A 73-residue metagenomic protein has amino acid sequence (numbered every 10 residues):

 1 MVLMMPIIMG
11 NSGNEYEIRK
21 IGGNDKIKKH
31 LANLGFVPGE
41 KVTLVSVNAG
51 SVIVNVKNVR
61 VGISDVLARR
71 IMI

Functional and structural regions predicted by a protein language model:
M1-I73: Compact, glycine-rich, soluble single-domain proteins
